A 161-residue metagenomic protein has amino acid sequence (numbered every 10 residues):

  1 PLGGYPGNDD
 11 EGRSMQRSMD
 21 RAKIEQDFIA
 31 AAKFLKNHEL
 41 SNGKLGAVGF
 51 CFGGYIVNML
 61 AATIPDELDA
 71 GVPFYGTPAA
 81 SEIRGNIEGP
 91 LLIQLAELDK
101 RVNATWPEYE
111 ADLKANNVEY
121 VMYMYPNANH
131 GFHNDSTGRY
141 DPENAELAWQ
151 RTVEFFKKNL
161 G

Functional and structural regions predicted by a protein language model:
P1-N37, N134-S136: Serine-hydrolase catalytic machinery in alpha/beta-hydrolase-like enzymes
P1-Y5, T77, A128: Short beta-to-alpha linker loops that shape the active-site pocket of alpha/beta-hydrolase fold enzymes
E25-A32, W106, E110, V153: Generic structural signal for well-ordered alpha-helices, preferentially at hydrophobic/aromatic core positions
F28-E88: Primarily recognizes the serine-hydrolase "nucleophile elbow" in alpha/beta-hydrolase and SGNH/GDSL folds
N86-L91, N116-E119: Short, proline-enriched alpha-helix->beta-strand connector loops that line the catalytic pocket of alpha/beta-hydrolase
I93-L95: Short beta-strand/loop motif that positions the catalytic acidic residue of the alpha/beta-hydrolase fold
L98-N103: Acidic catalytic loop of the alpha/beta-hydrolase fold
K114-G161: C-terminal catalytic histidine-bearing segment of alpha/beta-hydrolase fold enzymes
